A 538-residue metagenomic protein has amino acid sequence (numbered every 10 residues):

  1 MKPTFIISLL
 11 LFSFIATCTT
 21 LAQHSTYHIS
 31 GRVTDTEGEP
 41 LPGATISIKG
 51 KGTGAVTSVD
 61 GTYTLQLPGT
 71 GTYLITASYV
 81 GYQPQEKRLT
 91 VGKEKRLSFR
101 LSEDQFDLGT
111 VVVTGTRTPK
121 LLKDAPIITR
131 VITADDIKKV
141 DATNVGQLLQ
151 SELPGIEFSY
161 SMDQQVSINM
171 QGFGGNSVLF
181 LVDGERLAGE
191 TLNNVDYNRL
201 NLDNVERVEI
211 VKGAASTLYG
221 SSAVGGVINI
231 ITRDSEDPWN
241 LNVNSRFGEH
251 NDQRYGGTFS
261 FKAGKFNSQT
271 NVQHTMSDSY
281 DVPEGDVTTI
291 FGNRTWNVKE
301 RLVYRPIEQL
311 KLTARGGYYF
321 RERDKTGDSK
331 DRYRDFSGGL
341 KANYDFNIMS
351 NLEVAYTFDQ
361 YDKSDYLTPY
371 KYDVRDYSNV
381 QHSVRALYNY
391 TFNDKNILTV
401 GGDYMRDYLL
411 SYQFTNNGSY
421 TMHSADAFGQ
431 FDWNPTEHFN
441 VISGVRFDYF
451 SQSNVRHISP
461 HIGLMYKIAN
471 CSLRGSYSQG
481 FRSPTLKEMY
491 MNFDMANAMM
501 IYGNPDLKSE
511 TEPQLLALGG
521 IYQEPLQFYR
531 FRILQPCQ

Functional and structural regions predicted by a protein language model:
R32-E39, A44-K49, S78-Y82, G92-K138 (+2 more regions): Short, acidic, small-residue-rich periplasmic hinge/interaction motif at the N-terminus of Gram-negative outer-membrane
K51-T62: Short, acidic Ser/Thr/Gly-rich low-complexity loop/linker segments typical of extracellular and cell-surface proteins
T64-Q66, F158, E185-K212: Short acidic/polar hinge/loop motifs at secondary-structure boundaries that mediate gating or recognition
K95-R100, V145-L149, Q164-N169, L181 (+4 more regions): N-terminal periplasmic accessory domains that precede and gate Gram-negative outer-membrane beta-barrel machines
T129, G146-E185, E206: Extracytoplasmic beta-strand/coil segments of soluble accessory domains associated with Gram-negative outer-membrane
T217, N229, E236-W239, R246 (+1 more regions): Periplasmic-side early beta-strands and strand-to-turn transitions of outer-membrane beta-barrels
F266-Q269, V303-F320, R332-K467, L526-I533: Face-selective signature of the C-terminal outer-membrane beta-barrel domain
K330-D345, Y377-V380, S453, S472 (+2 more regions): Outer-membrane beta-barrel signature, preferentially recognizing the C-terminal barrel domain of Gram-negative
